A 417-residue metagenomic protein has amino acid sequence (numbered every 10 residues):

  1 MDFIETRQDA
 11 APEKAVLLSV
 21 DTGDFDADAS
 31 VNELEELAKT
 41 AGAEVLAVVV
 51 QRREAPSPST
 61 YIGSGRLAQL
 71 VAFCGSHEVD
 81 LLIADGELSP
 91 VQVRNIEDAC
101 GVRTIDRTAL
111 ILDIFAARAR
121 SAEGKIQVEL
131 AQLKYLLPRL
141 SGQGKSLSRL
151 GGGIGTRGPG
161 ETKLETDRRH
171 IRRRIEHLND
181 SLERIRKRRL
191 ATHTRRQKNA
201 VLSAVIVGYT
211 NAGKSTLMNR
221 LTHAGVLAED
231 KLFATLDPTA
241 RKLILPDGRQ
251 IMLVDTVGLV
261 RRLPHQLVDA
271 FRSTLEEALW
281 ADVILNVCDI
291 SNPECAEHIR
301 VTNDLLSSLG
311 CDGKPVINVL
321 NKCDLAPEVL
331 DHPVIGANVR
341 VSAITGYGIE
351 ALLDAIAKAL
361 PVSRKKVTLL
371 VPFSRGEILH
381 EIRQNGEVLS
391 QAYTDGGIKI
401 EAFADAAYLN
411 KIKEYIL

Functional and structural regions predicted by a protein language model:
M1-D113: N-terminal accessory targeting/assembly segments
M1-L17, D21, E35, P138-A212 (+4 more regions): C-terminal-of-GTPase-core extension/linker across diverse P-loop GTPases
D2-R7, A29-N32, A55-A72, D237-P238 (+2 more regions): Switch II of P-loop NTPase G domains
F3, R189, R196-L202, L221-M252 (+3 more regions): Switch I (effector-binding) loop of TRAFAC-class P-loop GTPase G-domains
D21-D26, A55-T60, R118-E123, K163 (+4 more regions): Flexible beta-alpha connector loops of hexameric P-loop NTPases
V31-K39, V71-S76, L88-V102, G248-R249 (+1 more regions): Conserved C-terminal guanine-recognition region of P-loop GTPase G domains, centered on the G4
T108-L112, L232-F233, A343-T345: Short, acidic/turn-prone active-site loops that include or flank metal/cofactor- and phosphate-binding residues
A109-V128: Short alpha-helix plus adjacent loop in nuclease-associated cores
